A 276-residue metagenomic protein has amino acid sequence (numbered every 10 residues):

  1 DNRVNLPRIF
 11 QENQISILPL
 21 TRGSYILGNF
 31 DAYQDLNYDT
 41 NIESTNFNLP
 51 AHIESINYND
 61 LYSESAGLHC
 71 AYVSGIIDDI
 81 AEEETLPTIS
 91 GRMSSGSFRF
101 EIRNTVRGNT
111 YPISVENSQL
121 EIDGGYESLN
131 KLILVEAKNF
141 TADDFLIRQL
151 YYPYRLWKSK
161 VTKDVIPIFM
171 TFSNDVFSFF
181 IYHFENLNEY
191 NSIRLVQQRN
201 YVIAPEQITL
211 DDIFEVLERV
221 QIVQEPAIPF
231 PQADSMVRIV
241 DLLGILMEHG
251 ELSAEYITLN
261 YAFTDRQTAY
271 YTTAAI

Functional and structural regions predicted by a protein language model:
D1-S55: Nuclease-adjacent, charged terminal/linker segments that flank catalytic cores
A32, L36-S97: N-terminal, charge-rich interaction modules
N46-P50, I122-A137: Glycine-rich, often proline-containing surface loops adjacent to acidic residues and nearby aromatics that form
T85-E127: Active-site metal-binding core of divalent-cation-utilizing nuclease and nuclease-like domains
K131-I133, K138-L146, W157-N188: Nucleic-acid nuclease catalytic cores
F172-R219: Domain-level recognition of nuclease-like catalytic cores that cleave nucleotide substrates
V220-Y261: Short amphipathic alpha-helical interface segments
Y261-A274: Short amphipathic alpha-helical interaction segments
